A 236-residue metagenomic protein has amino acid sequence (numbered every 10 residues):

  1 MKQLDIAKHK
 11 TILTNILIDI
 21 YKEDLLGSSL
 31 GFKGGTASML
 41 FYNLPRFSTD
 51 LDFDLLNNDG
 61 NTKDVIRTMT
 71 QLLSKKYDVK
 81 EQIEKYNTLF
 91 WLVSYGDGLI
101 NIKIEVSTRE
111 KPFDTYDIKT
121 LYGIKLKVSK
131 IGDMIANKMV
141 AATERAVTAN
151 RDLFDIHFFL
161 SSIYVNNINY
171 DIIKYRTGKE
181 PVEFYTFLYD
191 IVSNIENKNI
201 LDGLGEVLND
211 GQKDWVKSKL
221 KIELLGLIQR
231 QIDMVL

Functional and structural regions predicted by a protein language model:
M1-L30, F41-L44, L56-N58, T62-L236: Structured mid-to-C-terminal alpha-helical surface segments
F32-A37: Glycine-rich beta-strand-to-loop/alpha-helix junction loops that act as flexible
F47: The conserved glycine-aromatic submotif of the RRM
F53: Structural signature of FAD isoalloxazine-binding scaffolds in flavoprotein oxidoreductases
